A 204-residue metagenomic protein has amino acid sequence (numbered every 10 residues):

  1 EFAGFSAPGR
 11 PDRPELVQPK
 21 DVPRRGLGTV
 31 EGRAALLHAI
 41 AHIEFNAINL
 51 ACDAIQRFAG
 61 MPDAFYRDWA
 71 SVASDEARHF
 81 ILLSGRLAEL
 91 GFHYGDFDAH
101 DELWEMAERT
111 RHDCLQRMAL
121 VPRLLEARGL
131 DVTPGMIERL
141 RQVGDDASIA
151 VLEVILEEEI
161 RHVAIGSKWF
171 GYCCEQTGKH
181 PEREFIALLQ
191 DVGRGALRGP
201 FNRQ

Functional and structural regions predicted by a protein language model:
E1-Q204: Non-heme di-metal
